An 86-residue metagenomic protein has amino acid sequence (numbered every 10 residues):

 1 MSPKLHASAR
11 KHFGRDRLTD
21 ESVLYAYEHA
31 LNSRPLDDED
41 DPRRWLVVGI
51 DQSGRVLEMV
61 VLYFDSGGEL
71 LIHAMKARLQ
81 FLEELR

Functional and structural regions predicted by a protein language model:
M1-R86: Ribonuclease/tRNase effector modules and their secretory precursors
